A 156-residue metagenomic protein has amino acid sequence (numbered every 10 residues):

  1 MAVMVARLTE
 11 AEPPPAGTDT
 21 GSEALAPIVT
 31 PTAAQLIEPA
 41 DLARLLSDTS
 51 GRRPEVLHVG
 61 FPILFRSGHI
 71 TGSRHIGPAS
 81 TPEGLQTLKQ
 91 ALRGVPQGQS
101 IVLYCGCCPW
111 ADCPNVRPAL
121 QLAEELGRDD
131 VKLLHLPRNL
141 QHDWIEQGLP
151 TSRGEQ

Functional and structural regions predicted by a protein language model:
M1-S67, L149-S152, Q156: Flexible, polar/low-complexity N-terminal or interdomain linker segments that lie immediately upstream of folded
P27-A33, P78, G106-P109: Second-shell loop/turn segments in exported
E55-H58, S73-G77, S100-Y104, K132-L134: Structural recognition of the beta-strand scaffold that forms the well-ordered cores of secreted hydrolase catalytic
G60, E83-L92: Alpha-helical scaffolding within the catalytic cores of extracellular/periplasmic polymer-degrading hydrolases
F65-T71, W144: Short loop/helix-cap segments at secondary-structure boundaries that form the rim of catalytic
H69-E83: Acidic/glycine-enriched edge-of-secondary-structure segments
K89-Q141: Catalytic cysteine-centered active loop of the rhodanese-like fold, especially the PTP/DSP P-loop
R138-P150: Glycine-rich, charge-decorated loop segments at or immediately adjacent to ligand/cofactor-binding or catalytic sites
